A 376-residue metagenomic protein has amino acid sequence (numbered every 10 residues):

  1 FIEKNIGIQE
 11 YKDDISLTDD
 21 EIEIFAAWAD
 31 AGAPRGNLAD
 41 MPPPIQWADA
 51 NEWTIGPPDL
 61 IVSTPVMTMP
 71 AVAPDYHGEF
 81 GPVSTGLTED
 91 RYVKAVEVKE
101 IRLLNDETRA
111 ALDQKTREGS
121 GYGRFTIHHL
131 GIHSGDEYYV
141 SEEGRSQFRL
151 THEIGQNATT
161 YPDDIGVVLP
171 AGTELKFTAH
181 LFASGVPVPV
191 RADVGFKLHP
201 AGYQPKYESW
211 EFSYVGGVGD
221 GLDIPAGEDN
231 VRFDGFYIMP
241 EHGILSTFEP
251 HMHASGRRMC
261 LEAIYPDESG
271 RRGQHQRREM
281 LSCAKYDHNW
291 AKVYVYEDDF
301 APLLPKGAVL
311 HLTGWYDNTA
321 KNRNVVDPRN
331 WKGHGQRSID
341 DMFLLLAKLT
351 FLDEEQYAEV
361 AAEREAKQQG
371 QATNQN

Functional and structural regions predicted by a protein language model:
F1-E23, V140-G166: Aromatic/His-enriched, Gly/Pro-containing loop or helix-boundary segments that lie immediately adjacent to catalytic
F1-V83, G172-T178: Aromatic- and Gly/Pro-enriched helix-to-coil junctions and flexible linker segments
G32-G36, F182-P187, W315-V325: Short acidic/polar inter-strand loop motif in beta-rich domains
M41-R117, V186-S255, K321-N376: Solvent-exposed, flexible loop/coil segments flanking beta-strands in beta-rich domains
V93-V96, G166-A183, P302-N318: Noncatalytic modules at the cell exterior or secretory-pathway interfaces, chiefly beta-strand-rich lectin/adhesion
E107-E137, R257-E268: Short, surface-exposed beta-strand/strand-loop-strand elements in extracellular ectodomains
L150-E174, H288-L304: Beta-sandwich interaction modules
S246-R337: Extended, compositionally biased non-globular segments
